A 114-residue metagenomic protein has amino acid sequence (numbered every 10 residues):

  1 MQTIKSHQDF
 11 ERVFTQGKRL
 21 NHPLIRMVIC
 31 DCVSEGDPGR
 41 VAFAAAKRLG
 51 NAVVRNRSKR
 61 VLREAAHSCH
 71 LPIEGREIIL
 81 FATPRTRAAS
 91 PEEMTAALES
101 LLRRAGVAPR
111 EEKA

Functional and structural regions predicted by a protein language model:
M1-A114: Positively charged, solvent-exposed patches that mediate nucleic-acid binding
